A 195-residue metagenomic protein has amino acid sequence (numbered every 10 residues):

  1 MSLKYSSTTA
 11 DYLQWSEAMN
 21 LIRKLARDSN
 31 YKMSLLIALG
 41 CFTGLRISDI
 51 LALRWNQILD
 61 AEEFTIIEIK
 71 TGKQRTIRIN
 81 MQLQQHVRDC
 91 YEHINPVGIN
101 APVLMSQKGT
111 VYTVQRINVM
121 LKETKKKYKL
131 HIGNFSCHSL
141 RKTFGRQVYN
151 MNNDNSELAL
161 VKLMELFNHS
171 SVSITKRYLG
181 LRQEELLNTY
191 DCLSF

Functional and structural regions predicted by a protein language model:
M1-M19, K73-M81, N100: DNA breakage-rejoining catalytic core of tyrosine-based enzymes
S2, L13-T43, D154-N155: Basic, Lys/Arg- and aromatic-enriched nucleic-acid-binding interface segment
S7-T9, R78, Q82, G180-F195: DNA/chromatin major-groove-contacting recognition/catalytic segments
A18, Q82-I132: Active-site/catalytic core of tyrosine-dependent DNA strand-transfer enzymes
D49-L51, G145, N153-H169: Active-site-proximal segment of tyrosine recombinases
A52-L83: Conserved tyrosine-mediated DNA breakage-rejoining catalytic core shared by Y-recombinases
E68-G72, F167-C192: Catalytic-site neighborhood detector that most strongly recognizes the C-terminal catalytic loop/helix of tyrosine
I132-M151: Short basic/aromatic active-site micro-motif
